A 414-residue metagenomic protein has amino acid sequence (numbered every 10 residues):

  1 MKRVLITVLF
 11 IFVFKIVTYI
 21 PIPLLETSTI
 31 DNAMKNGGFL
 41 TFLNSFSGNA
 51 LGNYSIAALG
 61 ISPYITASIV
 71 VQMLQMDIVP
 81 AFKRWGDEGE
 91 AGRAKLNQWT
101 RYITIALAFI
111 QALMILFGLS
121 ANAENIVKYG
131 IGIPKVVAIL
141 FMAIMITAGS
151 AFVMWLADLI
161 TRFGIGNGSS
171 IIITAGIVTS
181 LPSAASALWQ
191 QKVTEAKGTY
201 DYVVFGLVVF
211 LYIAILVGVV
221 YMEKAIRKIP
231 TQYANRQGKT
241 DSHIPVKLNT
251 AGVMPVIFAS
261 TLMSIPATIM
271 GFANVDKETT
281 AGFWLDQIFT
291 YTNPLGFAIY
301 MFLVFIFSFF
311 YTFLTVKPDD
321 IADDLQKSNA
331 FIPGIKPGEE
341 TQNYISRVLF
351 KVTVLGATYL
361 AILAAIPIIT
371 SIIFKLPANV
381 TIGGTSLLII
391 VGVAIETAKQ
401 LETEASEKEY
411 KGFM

Functional and structural regions predicted by a protein language model:
M1-R84, A91-M414: N-terminal cationic and glycine-rich segments that engage phosphates or anionic surfaces
